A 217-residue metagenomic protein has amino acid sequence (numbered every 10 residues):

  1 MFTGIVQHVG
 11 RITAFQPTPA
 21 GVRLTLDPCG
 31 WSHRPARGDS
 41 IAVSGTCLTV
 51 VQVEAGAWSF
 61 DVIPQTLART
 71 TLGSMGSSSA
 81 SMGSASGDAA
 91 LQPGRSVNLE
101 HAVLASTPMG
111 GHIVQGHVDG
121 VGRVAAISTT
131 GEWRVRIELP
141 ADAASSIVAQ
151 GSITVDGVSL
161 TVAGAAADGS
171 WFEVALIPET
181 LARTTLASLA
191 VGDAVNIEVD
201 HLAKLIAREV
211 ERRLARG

Functional and structural regions predicted by a protein language model:
M1-G217: Conserved loop->alpha-helix
